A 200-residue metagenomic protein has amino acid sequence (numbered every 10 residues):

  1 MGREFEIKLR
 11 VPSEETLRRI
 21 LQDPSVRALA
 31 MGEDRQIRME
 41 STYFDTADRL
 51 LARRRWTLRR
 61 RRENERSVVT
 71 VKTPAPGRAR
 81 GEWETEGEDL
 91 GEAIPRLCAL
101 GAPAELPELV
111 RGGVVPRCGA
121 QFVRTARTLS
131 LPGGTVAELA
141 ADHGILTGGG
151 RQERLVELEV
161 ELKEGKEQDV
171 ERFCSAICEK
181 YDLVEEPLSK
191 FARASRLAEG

Functional and structural regions predicted by a protein language model:
M1-G200: Phosphate-end processing signature that detects enzymes handling 5′-triphosphorylated RNA and polyphosphate
